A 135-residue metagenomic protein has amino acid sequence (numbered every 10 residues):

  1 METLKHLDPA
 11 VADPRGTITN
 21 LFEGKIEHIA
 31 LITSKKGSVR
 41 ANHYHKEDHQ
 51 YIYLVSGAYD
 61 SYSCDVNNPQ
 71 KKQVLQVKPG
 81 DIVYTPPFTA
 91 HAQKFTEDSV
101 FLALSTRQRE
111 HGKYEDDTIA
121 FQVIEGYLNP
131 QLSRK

Functional and structural regions predicted by a protein language model:
M1-H28: A short, N-terminal "cap"/entry segment at the start of jelly-roll beta-barrel domains of the cupin/DSBH fold
T3-D8, T96-K135: Double-stranded beta-helix
I18, N42, S61-Y62, T85 (+2 more regions): Short beta-strand His + acidic residue motifs that chelate non-heme Fe in jelly-roll/DSBH and cupin folds
A30-D48: Conserved short histidine dyad/triad with adjacent acidic residue
H43, H49-L54, L75, V83 (+1 more regions): His/acidic/aromatic-lined binding-pocket segments of jelly-roll/cupin-type domains and related regulatory beta-sandwich
E47, D81, T89, E97 (+1 more regions): A generic "binding-loop/recognition-motif" signal
E47-D65: Glycine- and acidic-residue-biased ligand/ion/polar-headgroup-sensing regions
V66-P87: Short acidic-glycine-tyrosine-enriched beta hairpin
